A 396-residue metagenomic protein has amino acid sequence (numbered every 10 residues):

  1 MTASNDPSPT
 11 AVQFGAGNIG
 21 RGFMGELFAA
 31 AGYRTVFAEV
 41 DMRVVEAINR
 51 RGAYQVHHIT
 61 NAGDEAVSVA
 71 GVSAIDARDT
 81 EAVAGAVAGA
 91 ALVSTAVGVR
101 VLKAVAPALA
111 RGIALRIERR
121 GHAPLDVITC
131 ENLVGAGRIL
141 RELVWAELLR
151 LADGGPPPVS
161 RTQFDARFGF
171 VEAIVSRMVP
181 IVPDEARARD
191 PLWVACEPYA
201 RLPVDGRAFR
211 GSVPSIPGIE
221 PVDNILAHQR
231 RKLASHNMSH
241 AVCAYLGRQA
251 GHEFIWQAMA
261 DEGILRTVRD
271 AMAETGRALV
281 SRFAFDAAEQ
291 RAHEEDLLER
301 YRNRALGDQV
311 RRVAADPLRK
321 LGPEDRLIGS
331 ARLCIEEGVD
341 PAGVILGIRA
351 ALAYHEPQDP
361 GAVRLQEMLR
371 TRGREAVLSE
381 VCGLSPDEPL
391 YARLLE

Functional and structural regions predicted by a protein language model:
T2-F14, N18-E396: Substrate/ligand-engaging "lid" and interaction regions
